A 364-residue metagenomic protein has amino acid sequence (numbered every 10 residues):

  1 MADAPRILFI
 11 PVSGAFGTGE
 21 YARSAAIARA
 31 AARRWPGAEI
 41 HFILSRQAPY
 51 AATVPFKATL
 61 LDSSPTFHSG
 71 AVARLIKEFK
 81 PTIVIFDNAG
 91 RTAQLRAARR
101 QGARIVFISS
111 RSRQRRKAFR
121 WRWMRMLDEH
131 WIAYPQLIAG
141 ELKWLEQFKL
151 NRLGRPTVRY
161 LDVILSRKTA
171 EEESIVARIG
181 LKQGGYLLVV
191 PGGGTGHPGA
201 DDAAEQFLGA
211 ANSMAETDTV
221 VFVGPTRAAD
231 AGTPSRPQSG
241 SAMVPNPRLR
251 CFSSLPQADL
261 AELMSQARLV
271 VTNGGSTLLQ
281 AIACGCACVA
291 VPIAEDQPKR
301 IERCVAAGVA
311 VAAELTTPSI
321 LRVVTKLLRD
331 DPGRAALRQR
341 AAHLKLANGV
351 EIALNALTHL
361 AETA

Functional and structural regions predicted by a protein language model:
L8-W35, H41-N151: Active-site and donor-binding regions of nucleotide-sugar-utilizing enzymes
F86-D87, Q257-R300: A donor-sugar binding/catalytic signature common to diverse glycosyltransferases and related nucleotide-sugar
M126-G194, P225: A nucleotide-sugar donor-handling region in carbohydrate enzymes
S174-A177, L181-A267: Donor-nucleotide binding loops and adjacent catalytic segments primarily of GT-B fold Leloir glycosyltransferases
C288-V289, V305-E314, K326: A short acidic/histidine/glycine-rich donor-binding loop in glycosyltransferase catalytic cores
T316-G333: C-terminal "capping" alpha-helix adjacent to the active site of nucleotide-linked donor transferases in cell-envelope
G333-A347: A short, well-ordered alpha-helix in the C-terminal region of glycosyltransferases
L346-A364: C-terminal alpha-helical cap of glycosyltransferases
